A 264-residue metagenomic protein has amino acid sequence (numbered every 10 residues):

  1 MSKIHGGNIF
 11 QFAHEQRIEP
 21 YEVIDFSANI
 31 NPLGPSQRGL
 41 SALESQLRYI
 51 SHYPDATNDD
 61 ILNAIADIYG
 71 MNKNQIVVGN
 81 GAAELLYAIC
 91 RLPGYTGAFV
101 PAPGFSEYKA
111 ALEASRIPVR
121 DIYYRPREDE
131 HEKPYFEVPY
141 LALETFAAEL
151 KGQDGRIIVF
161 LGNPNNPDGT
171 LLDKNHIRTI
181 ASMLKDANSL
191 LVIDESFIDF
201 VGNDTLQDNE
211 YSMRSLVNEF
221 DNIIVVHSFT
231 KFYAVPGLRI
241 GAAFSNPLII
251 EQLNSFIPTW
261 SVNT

Functional and structural regions predicted by a protein language model:
M1-H52, D154-G155: N-terminal "arm"/small-domain region of PLP-dependent enzymes with the aminotransferase-like
Y21-E22, N72-I76, G97, N188 (+2 more regions): Short acidic capping loops at alpha-helix termini that bridge into adjacent secondary structure
F26, V159, D194-S196, V226 (+1 more regions): Structural scaffold positions in well-ordered secondary structure
S36, N222-T264: PLP-dependent aminotransferase class I/II
P54, A66-A88: Short loop-beta-helix segment that forms the pyridoxal 5′-phosphate
L92-E113: Conserved PLP-anchoring active-site segment centered on the Schiff-base-forming lysine
R125-D204: Active-site phosphate-binding strand-loop segment of PLP-dependent enzymes
H176-A187, S212-E219, Q252: Catalytic-core regions built around general acid/base machinery
